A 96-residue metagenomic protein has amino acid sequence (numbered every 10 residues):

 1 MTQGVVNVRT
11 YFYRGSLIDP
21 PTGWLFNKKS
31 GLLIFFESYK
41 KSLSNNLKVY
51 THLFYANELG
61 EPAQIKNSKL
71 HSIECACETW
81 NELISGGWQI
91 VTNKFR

Functional and structural regions predicted by a protein language model:
M1-R96: Terminus-proximal functional modules
